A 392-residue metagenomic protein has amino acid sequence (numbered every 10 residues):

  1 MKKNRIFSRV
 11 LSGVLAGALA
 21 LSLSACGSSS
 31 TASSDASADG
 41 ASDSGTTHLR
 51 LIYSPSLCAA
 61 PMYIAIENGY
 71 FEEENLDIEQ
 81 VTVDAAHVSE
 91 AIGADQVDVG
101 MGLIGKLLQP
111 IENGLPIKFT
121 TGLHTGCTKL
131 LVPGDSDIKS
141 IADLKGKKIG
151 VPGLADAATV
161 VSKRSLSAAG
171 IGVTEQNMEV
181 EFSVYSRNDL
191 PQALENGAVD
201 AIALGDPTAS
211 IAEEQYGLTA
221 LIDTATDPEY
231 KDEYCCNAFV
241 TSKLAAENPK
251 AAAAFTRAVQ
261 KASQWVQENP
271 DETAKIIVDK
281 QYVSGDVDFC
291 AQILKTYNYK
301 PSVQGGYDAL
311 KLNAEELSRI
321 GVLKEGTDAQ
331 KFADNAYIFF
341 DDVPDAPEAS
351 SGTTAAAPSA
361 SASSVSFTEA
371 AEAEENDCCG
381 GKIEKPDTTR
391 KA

Functional and structural regions predicted by a protein language model:
M1-S24: Sec-dependent bacterial lipoprotein signal peptides
S24-A38: Bacterial lipoprotein signal-peptidase II cleavage site
D35-L49, T353-T354, P358-I383, R390: N-terminal low-complexity, Pro/Thr/Ser-rich intrinsically disordered segments that act as propeptides or flexible
A38-V184, D200-D206, L221-D223, D232: Short, glycine-/small- and polar/acidic-enriched structural segments that line small-molecule recognition paths
A60-I64, N68-G69, E90, A94 (+13 more regions): Solvent-exposed, polar/charged alpha-helical surfaces in well-ordered, non-transmembrane soluble domains, broadly
I104-G105, Q176, S183-D279: Pocket-lining segment of extracytoplasmic ligand-binding domains
A245-K324: Secondary-structure end/capping motifs
D288-A357, V365-F367, G381: Segments of small-molecule ligand-sensing domains
